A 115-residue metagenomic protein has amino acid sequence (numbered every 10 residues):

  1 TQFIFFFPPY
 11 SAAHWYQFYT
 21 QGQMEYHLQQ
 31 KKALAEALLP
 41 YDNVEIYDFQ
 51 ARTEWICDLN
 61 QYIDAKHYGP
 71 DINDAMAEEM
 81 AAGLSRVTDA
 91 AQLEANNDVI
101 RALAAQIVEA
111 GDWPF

Functional and structural regions predicted by a protein language model:
T1-Y41: Conserved, well-ordered alpha-helix/loop/beta-strand core segments that scaffold catalytic motifs
E25, K31-F115: C-terminal regions of proteins
